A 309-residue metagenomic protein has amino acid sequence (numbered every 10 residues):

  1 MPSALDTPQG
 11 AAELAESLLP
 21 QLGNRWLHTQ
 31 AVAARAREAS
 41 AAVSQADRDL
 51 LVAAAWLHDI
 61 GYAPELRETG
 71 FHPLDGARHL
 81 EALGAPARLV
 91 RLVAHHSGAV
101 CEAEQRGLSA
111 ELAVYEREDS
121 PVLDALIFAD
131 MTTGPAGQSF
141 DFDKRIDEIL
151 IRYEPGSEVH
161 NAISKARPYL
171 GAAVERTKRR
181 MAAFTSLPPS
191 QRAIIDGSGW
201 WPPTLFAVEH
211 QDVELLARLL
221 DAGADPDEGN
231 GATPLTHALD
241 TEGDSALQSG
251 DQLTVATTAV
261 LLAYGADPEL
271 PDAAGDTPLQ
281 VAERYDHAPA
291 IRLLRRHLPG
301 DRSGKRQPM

Functional and structural regions predicted by a protein language model:
M1-L5, S17-Q45, L57, A85 (+1 more regions): Divalent metal-dependent phosphate-bond-processing catalytic cores, especially two-metal-ion Mg2+/Mn2+ enzymes that act
V32, A46-E81, V90-E102, D130: His-Asp-centered metal-binding catalytic motifs of divalent-metal-dependent phosphohydrolases/nucleases
A113-V122, S249-Y264: Glycine-rich, flexible loop segments associated with nucleotide phosphate handling
S198-F206, E228-S245, P271-T277, R306-P308: Ankyrin-repeat boundary/"N-cap" motif
S198-P203, E283-M309: Ankyrin-repeat-protein effector appendages
F206-D212, H237-T254, V281-H287: Ankyrin repeat A-helix N-terminal signature
E214-L215, T257, P289-A290: Conserved ankyrin/ankyrin-like repeat signature
A217-D225, A256-D267, R295-G300: Ankyrin repeat domain, specifically the short helix-to-loop turn at the C-terminus of the second helix of each repeat
